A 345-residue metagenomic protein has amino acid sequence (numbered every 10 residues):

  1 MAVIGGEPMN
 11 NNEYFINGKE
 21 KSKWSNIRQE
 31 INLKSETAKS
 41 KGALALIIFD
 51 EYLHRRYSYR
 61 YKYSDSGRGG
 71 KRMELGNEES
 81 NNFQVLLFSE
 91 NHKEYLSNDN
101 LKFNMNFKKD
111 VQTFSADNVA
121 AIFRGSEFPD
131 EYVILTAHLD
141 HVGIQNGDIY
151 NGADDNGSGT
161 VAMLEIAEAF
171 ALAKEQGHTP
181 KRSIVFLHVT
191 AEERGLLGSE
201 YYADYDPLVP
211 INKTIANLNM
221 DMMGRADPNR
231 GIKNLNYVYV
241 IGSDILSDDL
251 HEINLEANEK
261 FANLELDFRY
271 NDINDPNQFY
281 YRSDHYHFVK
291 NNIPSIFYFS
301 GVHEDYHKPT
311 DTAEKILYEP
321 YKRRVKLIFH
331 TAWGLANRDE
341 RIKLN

Functional and structural regions predicted by a protein language model:
M1-A2, F15-N26, I134-L172: Active-site metal-coordination/substrate-binding segment of hydrolases, especially metallo-dependent peptidases
M1-G76: Extracellular/luminal Protease-associated
M1-I4, L44-F49, Q84-L87, A120 (+10 more regions): Structural recognition of the beta-strand scaffold that forms the well-ordered cores of secreted hydrolase catalytic
F15-Q29, L33-S35, N81-L86, N106-D110 (+5 more regions): Second-shell loop/turn segments in exported
R72-G152, E168, L172-Q176: Soluble metallo-hydrolase cores and metallopeptidase-like ectodomains found primarily in the secretory/periplasmic
L86-L87, E168, F299-N345: His/Asp/Glu-rich mid-to-C-terminal helical/loop segments that flank catalytic regions of hydrolases
F128, V189-F297: Metal-dependent peptidase/peptidase-like ectodomains
E168-G195, M220: Short helix-loop-beta-strand segments that form the rim/entrance of peptidase-like active sites
